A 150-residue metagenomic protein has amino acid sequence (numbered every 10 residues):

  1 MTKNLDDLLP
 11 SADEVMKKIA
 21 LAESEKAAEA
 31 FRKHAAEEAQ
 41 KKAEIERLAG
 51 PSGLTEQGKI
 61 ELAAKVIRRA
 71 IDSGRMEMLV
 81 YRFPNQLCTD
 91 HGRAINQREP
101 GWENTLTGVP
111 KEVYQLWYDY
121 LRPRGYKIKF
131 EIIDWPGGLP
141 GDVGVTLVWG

Functional and structural regions predicted by a protein language model:
M1-D6, Y120, G125-I128: Extended, low-complexity, charge-balanced
M1-T107: An N-terminal amphipathic alpha-helical segment
L54, T107-G108, Q115, L121-R122: A composition-biased, non-transmembrane "mature-region" signal
L79-F83, W117, L121, I128: Generic structural hydrophobic/aromatic packing signal, biased to beta-strands
R122, K127-G150: C-terminal edge-of-domain segments
